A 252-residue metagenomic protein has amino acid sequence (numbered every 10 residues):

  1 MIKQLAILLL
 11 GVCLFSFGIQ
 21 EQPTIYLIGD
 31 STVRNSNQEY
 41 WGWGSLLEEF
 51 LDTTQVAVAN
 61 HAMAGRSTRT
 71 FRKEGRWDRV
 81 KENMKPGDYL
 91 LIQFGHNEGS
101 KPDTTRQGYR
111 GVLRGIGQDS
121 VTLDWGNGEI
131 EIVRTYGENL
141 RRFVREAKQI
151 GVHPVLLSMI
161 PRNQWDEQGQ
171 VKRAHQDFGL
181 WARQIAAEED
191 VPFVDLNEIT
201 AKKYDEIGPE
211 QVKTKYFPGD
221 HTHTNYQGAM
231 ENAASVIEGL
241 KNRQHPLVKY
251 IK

Functional and structural regions predicted by a protein language model:
M1-Q4: Positively charged n-region of N-terminal signal peptides that target proteins for export
L10-Q22: Bacterial Sec-dependent signal peptides at the C-terminal "C-region" and cleavage site
G11-V12, Q38, K252: Short, linear, compositionally biased motifs with a strong N-terminal bias
I19-A64, D78-L90, R106-G115: Serine-esterase "nucleophile elbow" of acetyl-processing enzymes
S31-R34, G65-R66, N97, P161-Q164: A short, flexible beta-alpha/helix-coil linker loop
S67-R79: N-terminal post-signal-peptidase region of extra-cytosolic proteins
R76-H223, M230, A234-K252: Alpha-helical cap/lid subdomain in secreted, periplasmic, or secretory-pathway luminal O-acyl-processing enzymes
